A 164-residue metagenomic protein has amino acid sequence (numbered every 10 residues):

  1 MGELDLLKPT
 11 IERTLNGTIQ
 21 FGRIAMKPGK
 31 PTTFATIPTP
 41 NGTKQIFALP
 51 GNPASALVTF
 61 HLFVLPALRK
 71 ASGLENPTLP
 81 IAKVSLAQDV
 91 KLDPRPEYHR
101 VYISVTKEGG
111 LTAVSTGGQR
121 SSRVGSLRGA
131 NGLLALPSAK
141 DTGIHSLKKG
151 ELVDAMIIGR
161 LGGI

Functional and structural regions predicted by a protein language model:
M1-L4: ATP/NTP phosphate-donor binding region
T10-I164: Flexible glycine/proline-rich
